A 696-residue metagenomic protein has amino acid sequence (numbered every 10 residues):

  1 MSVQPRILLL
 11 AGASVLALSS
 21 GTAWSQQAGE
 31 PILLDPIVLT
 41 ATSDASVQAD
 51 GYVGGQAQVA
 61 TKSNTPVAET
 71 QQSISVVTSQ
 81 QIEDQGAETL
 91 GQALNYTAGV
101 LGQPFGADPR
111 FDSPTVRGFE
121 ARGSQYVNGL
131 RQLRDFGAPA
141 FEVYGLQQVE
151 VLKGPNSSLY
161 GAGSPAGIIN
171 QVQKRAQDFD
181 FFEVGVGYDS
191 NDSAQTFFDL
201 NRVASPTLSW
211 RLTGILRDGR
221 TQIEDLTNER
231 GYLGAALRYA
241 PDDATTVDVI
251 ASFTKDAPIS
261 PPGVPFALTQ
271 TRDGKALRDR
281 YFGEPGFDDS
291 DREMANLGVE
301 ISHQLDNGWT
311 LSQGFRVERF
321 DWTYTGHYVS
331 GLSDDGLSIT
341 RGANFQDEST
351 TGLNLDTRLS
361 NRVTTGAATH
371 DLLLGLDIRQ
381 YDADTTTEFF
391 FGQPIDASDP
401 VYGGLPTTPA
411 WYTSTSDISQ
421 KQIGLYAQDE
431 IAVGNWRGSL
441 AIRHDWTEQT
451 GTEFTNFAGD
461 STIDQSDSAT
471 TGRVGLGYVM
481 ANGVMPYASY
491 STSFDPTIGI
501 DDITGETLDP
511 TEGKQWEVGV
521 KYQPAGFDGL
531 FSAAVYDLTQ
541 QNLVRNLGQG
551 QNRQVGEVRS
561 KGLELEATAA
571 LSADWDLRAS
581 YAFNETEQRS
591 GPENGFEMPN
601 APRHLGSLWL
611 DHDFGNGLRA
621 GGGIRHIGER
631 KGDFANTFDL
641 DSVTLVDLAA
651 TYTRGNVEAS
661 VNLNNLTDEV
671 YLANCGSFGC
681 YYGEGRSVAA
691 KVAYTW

Functional and structural regions predicted by a protein language model:
D35-F179, S493, V518, S677: Acidic, small-polar-rich N-terminal luminal/periplasmic segments of exported/outer-membrane proteins
Y144-Q147, S158-A235, P241-T245, A295 (+1 more regions): Outer-membrane beta-barrel translocator/receptor signature
R217-T221, G234-Q304, V317-T350, Q393-I418 (+2 more regions): Acidic/polar loop-and-plug regions of large Gram-negative outer-membrane beta-barrel proteins
R238-D242, T350, A367-D371, D377-R379 (+4 more regions): Structural signature of Gram-negative outer-membrane beta-barrels, strongest in the C-terminal barrel of TonB-dependent
K255-T271, Q380-T385, F389, E448 (+5 more regions): Surface-exposed extracellular loop regions of Gram-negative outer-membrane beta-barrel proteins, predominantly
L297-F320, R341-F454: Face-selective signature of the C-terminal outer-membrane beta-barrel domain
E300-D306, T310-R316, F320-G326, P486 (+2 more regions): Membrane-embedded beta-barrel scaffold of Gram-negative outer-membrane proteins
N435, S532, D537, Q554-A635 (+3 more regions): Gram-negative outer-membrane beta-barrel transporters
